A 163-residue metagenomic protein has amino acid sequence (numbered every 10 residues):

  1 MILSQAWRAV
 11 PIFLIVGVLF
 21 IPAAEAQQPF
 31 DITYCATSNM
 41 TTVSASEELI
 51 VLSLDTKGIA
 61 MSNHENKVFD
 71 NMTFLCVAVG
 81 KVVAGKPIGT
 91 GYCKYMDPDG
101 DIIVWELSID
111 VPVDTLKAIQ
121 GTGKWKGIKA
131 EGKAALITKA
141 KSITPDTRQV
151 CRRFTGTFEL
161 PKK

Functional and structural regions predicted by a protein language model:
M1-P11: Bacterial N-terminal signal peptides that target proteins for export
A9-F20: Bacterial N-terminal signal peptides
E25-K163: Beta-strand-enriched cores of mature, soluble protein domains
